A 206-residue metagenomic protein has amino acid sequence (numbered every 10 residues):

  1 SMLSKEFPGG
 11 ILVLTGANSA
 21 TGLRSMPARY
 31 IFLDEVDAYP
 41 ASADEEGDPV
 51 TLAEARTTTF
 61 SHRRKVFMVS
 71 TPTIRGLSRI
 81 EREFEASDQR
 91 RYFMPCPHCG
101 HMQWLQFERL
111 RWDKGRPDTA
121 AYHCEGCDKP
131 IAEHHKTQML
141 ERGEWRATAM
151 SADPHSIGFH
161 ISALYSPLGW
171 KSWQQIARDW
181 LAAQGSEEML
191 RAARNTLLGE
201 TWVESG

Functional and structural regions predicted by a protein language model:
S1-G206: Short, flexible loop motifs at catalytic/binding sites
